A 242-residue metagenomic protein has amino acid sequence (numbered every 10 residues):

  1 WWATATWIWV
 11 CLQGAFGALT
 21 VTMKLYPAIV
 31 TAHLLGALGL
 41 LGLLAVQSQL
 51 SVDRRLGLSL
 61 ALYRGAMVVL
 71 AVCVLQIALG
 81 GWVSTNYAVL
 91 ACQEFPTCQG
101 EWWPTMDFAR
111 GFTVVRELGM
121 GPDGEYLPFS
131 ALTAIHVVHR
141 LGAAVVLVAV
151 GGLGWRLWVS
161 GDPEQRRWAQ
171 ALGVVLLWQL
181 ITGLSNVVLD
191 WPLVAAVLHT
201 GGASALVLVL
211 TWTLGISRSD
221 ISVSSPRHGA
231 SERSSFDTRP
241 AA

Functional and structural regions predicted by a protein language model:
W1-A242: Polytopic transmembrane helical bundles with strong interfacial aromatic enrichment
